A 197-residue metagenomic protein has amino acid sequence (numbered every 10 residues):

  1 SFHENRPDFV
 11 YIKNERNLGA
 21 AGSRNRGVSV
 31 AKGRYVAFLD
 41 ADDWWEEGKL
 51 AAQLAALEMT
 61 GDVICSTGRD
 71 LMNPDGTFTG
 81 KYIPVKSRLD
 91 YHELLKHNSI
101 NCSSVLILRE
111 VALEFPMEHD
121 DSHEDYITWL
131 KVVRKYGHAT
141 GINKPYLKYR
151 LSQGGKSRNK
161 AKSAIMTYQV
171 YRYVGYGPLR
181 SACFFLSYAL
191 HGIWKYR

Functional and structural regions predicted by a protein language model:
S1-E4, W44, G48: Acidic helix N-cap motif at the loop->helix transition within catalytic regions of sugar-transfer enzymes
S1-K13: Acidic donor-binding segment of Leloir-type glycosyltransferases
N14-A31, A52: Glycine-rich, basic loop-to-helix element that forms the pyrophosphate-binding segment of sugar-nucleotide handling
S29, P84-K162, V170: Conserved nucleotide-sugar donor-binding catalytic segment
V36: Short aromatic/hydrophobic "clamp" motif used to bind/position activated sugar donors
D40-W44, G68: The conserved acidic donor/metal-binding loop of glycosyltransferases
G48-T79: Conserved donor NDP-sugar-binding/catalytic core segment of glycosyltransferases
K148-R197: Hydrophobic helical membrane-anchoring modules
